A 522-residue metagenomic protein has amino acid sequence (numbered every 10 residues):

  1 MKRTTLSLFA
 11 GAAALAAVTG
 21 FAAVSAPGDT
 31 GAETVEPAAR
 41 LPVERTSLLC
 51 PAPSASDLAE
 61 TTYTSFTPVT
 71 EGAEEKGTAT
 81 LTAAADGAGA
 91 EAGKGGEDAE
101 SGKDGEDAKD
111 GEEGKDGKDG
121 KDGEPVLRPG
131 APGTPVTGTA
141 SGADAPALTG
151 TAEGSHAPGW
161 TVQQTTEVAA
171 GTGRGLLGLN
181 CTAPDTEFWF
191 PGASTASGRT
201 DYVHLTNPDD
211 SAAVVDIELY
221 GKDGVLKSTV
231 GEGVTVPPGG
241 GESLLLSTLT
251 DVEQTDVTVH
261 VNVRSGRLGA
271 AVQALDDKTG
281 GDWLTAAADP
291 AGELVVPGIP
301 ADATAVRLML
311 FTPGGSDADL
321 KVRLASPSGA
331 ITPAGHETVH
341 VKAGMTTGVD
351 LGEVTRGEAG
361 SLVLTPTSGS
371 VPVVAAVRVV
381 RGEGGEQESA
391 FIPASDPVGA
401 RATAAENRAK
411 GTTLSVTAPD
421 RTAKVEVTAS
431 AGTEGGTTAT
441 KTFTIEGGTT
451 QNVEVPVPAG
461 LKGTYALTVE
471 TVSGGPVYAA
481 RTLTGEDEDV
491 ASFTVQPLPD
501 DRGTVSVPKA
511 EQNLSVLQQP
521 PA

Functional and structural regions predicted by a protein language model:
K2-A13, G20-G72, T165-H204, G269-P313 (+3 more regions): Conserved functional hotspot residues at active sites or interaction interfaces
L6-A26, V259, R267-A270, L324 (+4 more regions): Hydrophobic alpha-helical membrane segments, chiefly transmembrane helices and signal peptide h-regions, characterized
S25-L148, A152-H156, D500-A522: Extracytoplasmic low-complexity, Pro/Thr/Ser/Ala/Gly-rich segments that lie immediately after a secretion/anchoring
E124-A143, V225-Q254, T258, A330-G357 (+1 more regions): Intrinsically disordered, low-complexity Pro/Gly/Ser/Thr-rich segments with frequent PxxP/GP/PP motifs and embedded
A145-G154, V162, T255-V263, A359-T367 (+2 more regions): Short, aromatic- and glycine-rich surface loops/edge beta-strands on solvent-exposed regions
L205-V225, M309-T332, P366-S368, S415-G436 (+1 more regions): Short acidic, flexible loop segments centered on an aromatic residue
Q273, G280, A286-V371: Long, internal scaffold/assembly segments composed of regular secondary structure
T428-D487: C-terminal soluble interaction/assembly domains
